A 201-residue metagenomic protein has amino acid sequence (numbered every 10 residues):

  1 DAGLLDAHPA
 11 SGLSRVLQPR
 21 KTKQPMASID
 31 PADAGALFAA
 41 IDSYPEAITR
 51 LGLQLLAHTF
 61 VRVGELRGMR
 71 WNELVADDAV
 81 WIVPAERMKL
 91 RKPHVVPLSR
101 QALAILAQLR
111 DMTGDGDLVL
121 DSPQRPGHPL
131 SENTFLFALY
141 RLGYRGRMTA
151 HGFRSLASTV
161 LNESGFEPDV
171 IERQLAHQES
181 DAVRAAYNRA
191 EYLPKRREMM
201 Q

Functional and structural regions predicted by a protein language model:
D1, L13, L98: Non-catalytic DNA-binding core/recognition domains of DNA-processing enzymes
A2-H8, D169, R173: Short conserved catalytic/interaction loops centered on acidic-Pro-aromatic/His motifs
L5-M69, D77, M88-P93, M112-T113 (+2 more regions): Basic, Lys/Arg- and aromatic-enriched nucleic-acid-binding interface segment
A10-L13, L74, L120, Y187: Short clusters of hydrophobic/aromatic residues that line enzyme substrate/ligand-binding pockets
P19-K21, S28, V83-R91, L103 (+1 more regions): Catalytic-site neighborhood detector that most strongly recognizes the C-terminal catalytic loop/helix of tyrosine
G35, A39-T49, T59, V96 (+4 more regions): Short, basic (Lys/Arg/His-rich) helix/loop patches that form interaction surfaces in the mid-to-C-terminal regions
N72-V80, R145-R147, F166-N188: Short, polar N-cap/turn motifs at the start of nucleic acid-interacting alpha helices
